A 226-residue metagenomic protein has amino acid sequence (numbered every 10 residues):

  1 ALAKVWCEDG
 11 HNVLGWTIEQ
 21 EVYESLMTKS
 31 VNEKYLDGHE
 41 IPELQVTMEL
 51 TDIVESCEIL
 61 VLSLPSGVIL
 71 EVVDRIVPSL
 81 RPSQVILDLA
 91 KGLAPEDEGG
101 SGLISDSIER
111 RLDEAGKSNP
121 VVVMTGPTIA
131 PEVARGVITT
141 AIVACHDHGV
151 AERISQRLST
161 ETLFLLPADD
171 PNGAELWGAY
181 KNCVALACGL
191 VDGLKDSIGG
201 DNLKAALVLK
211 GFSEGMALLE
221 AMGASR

Functional and structural regions predicted by a protein language model:
A1-H39, Q45-M48, R75, E96 (+1 more regions): NAD(P)+-binding Rossmann beta1-loop-alpha1 motif at the extreme N-terminus of oxidoreductases
G15, V46, V61-L62, V143: Conserved SAM-binding loop
I18, K91, H146: Cofactor-binding loop segments of dinucleotide-utilizing enzymes, especially the Rossmann-like FAD- and NAD(P)+-binding
I41-T47, V123-M124, P167-A168: Short gly/ser/thr-rich secondary-structure transition/capping motifs
E43-Q45, Q84, L163: Short, conserved active-site loop motifs that form the nucleotide-linked donor/cofactor pocket
L50, E55, I59-G136, I154: Rossmann-like NAD(P)(H) cofactor-binding subdomain of soluble oxidoreductases
V68, S79, R111-P120, I138-R226: Internal alpha-helical scaffold of NAD(P)-dependent oxidoreductase catalytic cores
